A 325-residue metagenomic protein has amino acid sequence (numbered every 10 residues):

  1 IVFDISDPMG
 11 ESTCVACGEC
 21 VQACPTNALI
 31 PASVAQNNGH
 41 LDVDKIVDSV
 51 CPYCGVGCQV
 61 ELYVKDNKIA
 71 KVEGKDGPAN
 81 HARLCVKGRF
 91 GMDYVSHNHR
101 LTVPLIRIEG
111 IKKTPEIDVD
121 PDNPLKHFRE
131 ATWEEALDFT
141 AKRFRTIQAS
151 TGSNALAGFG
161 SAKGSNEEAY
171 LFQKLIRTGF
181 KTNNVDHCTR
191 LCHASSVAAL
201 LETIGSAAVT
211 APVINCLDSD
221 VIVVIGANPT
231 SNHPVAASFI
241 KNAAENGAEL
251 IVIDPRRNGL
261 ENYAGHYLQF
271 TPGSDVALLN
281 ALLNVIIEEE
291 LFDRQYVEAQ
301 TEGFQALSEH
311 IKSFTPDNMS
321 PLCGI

Functional and structural regions predicted by a protein language model:
I1-E289: N-terminal export/assembly segments and adjacent metallocofactor-ligating motifs of anaerobic energy-metabolism
D4, K126, V297, E309 (+1 more regions): Short, flexible active-site loop motifs that bind/organize anionic cofactors or intermediates
N258, D293-R294, T315: Residue-level signal for threonine
L282, Q300-I325: Active-site phosphate/pyrophosphate-binding segments
E290-F304: Short helix-loop capping/hinge segments that flank enzyme active sites or metal/cofactor-binding pockets
